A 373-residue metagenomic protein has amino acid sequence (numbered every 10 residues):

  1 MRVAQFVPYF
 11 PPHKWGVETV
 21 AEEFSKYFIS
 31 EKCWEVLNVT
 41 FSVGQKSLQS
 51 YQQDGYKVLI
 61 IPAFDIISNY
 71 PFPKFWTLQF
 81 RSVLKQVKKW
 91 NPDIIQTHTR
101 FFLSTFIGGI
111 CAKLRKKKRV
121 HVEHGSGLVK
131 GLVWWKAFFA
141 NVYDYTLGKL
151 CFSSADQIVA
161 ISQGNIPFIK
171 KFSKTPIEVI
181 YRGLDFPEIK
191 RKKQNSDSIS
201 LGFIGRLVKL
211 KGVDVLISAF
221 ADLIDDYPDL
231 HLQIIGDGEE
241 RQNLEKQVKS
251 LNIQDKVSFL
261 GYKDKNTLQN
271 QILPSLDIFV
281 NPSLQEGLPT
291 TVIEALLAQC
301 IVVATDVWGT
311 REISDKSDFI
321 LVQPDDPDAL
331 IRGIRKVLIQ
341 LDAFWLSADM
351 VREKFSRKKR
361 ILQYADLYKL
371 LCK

Functional and structural regions predicted by a protein language model:
T19, I199, F203-D222, E239-E245 (+1 more regions): A conserved mid-protein helix/loop that constitutes part of the nucleotide-sugar donor-binding site
S42, G164, G183: Carbohydrate-associated surface elements
K46, P92-K117, H121-L128: An aromatic- and histidine-rich active-site surface loop
K118, L128-L150, F186: Nucleotide-sugar donor phosphate/pyrophosphate-binding loop at the beta->alpha transition of glycosyltransferases
E245-K263: Nucleotide-activated donor-binding/catalytic signature segment of Leloir-type glycosyltransferases, i.e., the conserved
L284: Aromatic "clamp/platform" in nucleotide-sugar-dependent glycosyltransferases that forms part of the donor/acceptor
I301-A304: Short hydrophobic beta-strand element within catalytic cores of glycosyltransferases and related nucleotide-activated
K316-P327, K336-L341: Conserved acidic donor-binding segment of nucleotide-sugar-dependent glycosyltransferases
